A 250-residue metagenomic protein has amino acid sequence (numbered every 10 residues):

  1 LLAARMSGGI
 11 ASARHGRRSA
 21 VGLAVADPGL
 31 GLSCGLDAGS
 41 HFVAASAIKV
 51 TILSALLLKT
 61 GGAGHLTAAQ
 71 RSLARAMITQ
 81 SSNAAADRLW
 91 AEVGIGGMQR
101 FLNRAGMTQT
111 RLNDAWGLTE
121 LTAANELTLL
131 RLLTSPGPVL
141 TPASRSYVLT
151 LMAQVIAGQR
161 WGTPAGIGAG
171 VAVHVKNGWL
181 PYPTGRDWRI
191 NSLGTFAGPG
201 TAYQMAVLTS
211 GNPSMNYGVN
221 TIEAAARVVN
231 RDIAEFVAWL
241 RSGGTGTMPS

Functional and structural regions predicted by a protein language model:
L1-V21, A26-L30, L89-S250: Penicillin-recognizing serine hydrolase domain
G31, H41-H65, M77, M205: Active-site SXXK
L36-F42, L112-W116: A short glycine/serine-rich beta->alpha loop
A45, A68, M107: Acidic/His-rich structured neighborhood in mature extracellular/periplasmic domains
A47-V50, T79, N83, A123-L127: Short alpha-helical patches at coil-to-helix transitions and adjacent helical residues in well-structured domains
L58-A76, M98, S144: Short, well-structured active-site flanking segments
Q70-R75, S82-A91: Hydrophobic/aromatic-rich structural module bridging two neighboring secondary-structure elements via a short loop
